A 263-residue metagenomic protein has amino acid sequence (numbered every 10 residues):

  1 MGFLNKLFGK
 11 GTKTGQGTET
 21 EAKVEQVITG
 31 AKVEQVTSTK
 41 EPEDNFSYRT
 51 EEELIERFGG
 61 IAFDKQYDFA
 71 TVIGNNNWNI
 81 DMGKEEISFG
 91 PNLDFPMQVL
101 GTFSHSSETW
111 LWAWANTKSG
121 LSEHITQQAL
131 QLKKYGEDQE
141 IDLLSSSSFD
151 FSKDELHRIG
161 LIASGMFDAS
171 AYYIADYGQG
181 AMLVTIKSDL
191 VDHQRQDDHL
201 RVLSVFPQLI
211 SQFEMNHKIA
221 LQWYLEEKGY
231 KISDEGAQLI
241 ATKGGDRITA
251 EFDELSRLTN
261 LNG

Functional and structural regions predicted by a protein language model:
G2, S88-D94, A115-T117, K187-D189 (+2 more regions): Secondary-structure transition/turn motif
G2-L130: N-terminal leader/presequence regions that precede the main folded/catalytic core
L4-F8, V184-I186, D234: Hydrophobic membrane-targeting and insertion signals
G9, K13, E56-F63, K134-E137 (+3 more regions): Generic surface-pattern signal
F63-D64, D68-T71, S152-M166, K218-K231 (+1 more regions): Short, solvent-exposed secondary-structure boundary motifs
N75-K84, D176-G178, I232-A237, D253-E254: Short, ordered beta-strand-loop transition motifs
T117-M215: Surface-exposed beta-loop interaction hotspot
H199-G263: Alpha-helical oligomerization segments
